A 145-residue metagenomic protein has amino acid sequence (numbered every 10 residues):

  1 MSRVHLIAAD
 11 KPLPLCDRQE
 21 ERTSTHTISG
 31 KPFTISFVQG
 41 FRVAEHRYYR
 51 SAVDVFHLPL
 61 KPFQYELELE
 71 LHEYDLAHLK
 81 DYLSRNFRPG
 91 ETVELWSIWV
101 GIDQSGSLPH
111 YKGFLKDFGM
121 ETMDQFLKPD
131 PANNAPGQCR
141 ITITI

Functional and structural regions predicted by a protein language model:
M1-I145: Structured alpha/beta or helical-core interaction and ligand-binding surfaces enriched in interleaved
